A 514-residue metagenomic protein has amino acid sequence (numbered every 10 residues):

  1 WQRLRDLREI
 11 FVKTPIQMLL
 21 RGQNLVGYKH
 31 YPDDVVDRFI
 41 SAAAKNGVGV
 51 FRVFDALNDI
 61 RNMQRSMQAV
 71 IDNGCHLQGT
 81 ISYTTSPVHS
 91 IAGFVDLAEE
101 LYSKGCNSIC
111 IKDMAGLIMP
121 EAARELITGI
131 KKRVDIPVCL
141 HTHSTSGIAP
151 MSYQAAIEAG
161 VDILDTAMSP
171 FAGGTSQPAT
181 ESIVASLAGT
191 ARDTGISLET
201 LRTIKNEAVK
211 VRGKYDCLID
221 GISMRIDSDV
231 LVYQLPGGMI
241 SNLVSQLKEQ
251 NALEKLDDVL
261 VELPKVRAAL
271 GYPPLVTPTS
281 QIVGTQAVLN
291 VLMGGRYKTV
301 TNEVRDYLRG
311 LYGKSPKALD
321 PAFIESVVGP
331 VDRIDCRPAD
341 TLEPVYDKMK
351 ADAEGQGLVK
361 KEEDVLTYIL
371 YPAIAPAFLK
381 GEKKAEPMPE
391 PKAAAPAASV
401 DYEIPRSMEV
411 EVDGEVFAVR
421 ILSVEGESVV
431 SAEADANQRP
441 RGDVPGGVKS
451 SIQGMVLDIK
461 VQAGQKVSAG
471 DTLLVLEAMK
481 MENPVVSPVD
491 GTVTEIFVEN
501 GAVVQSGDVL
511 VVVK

Functional and structural regions predicted by a protein language model:
W1-E99, G116-M119: Active-site beta->alpha loop and helix N-cap motifs at the rims of alpha/beta catalytic domains
V53, D113, A159-S176: Glycine-rich phosphate-binding active-site loops on the catalytic face of alpha/beta enzymes
V53, I109, G160, I183 (+1 more regions): Conserved, mostly hydrophobic/aromatic
A92-L97, S146-V161: Catalytic cores of alpha/beta
M151, V184-L187, T194-A252: Core active-site phosphate/anionic-ligand binding loop and the adjoining beta-turn-alpha structural block in enzyme
A172-T194: C-terminal helical cap(s) of enzyme catalytic domains, especially alpha/beta-barrels
I222, I226-D227, G238-S431: Terminal or standalone catalytic/regulatory effector modules within metabolic enzymes and repeat proteins
Q438-K514: Structured functional modules or segments
